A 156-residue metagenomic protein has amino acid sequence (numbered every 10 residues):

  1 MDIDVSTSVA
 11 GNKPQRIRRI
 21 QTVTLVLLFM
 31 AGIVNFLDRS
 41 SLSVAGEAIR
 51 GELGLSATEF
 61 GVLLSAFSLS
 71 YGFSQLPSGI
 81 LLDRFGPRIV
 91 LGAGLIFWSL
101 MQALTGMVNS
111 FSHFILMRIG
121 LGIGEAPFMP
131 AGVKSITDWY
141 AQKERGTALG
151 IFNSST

Functional and structural regions predicted by a protein language model:
M1-S40: Cytosolic juxtamembrane N-terminal segment immediately preceding the first transmembrane helix of multi-pass
I33, V62-L69, I96, A103 (+2 more regions): Transmembrane alpha-helical cores of Major Facilitator Superfamily
F36, S40, G106, G122-P130: Small-residue-rich segments within alpha-helical transmembrane domains of MFS-like 12-TM solute carriers
S40, S68-L76, A126: Residue-level signature of mid-helix packing/kink "hotspots" within the transmembrane helices of 12-pass Major
S40-G54, I136: Membrane-interface helix caps of multi-pass secondary transporters
F73-S112: Conserved MFS/SLC helix-loop-helix module at the cytosolic interface between two early adjacent transmembrane helices
M117-S155: Cytoplasmic helix-loop-helix junction between adjacent transmembrane helices in 12-TM secondary transporters
